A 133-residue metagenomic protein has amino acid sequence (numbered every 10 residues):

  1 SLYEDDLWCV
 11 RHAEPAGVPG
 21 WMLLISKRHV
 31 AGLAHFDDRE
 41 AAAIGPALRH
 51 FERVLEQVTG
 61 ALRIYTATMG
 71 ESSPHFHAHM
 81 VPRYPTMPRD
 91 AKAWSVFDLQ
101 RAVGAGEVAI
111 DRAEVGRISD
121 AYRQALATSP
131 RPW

Functional and structural regions predicted by a protein language model:
S1-W133: HIT superfamily nucleotide-processing domains
